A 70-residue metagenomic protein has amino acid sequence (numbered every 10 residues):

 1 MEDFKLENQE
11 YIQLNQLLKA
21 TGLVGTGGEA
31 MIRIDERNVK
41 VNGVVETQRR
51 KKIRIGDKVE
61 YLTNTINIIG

Functional and structural regions predicted by a protein language model:
M1-I12: A detector for short, charged/polar N-terminal pre-domain segments
N8, G43-V45, T65: Short, well-ordered turn and helix-capping elements at secondary-structure junctions
I12-K52: A basic, amphipathic helix-loop patch mediating RNA/tRNA/ribosome contacts
N64-G70: Short, Lys/Arg- and Gly-enriched loop/turn segments at beta-strand edges
